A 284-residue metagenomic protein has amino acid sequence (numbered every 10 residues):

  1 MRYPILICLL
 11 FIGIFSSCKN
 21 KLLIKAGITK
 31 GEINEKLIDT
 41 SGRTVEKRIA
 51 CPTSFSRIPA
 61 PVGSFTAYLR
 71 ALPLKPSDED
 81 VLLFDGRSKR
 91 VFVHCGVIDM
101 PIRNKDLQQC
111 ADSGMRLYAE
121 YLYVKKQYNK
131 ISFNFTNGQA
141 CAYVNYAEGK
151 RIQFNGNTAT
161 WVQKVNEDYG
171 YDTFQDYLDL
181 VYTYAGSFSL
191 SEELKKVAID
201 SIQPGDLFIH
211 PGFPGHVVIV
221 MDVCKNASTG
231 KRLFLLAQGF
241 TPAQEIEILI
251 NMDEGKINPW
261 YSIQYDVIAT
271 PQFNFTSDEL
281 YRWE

Functional and structural regions predicted by a protein language model:
M1-A26: Bacterial Sec-dependent N-terminal signal peptides
N20-P101, Q108: Cationic-aromatic interfacial patches
R57, I102-C110, V197-D200, G212: Extracytoplasmic/periplasmic, Sec-exported soluble proteins
R103-K195: Extracellular-facing segments of soluble proteins and assemblies that are Gly/Ser/Thr-biased and enriched in aromatics
L107, A111, G205, G215-V218 (+1 more regions): Extracellular structured ligand-interaction cores
Y171-S228: ...with weaker cross-activation on analogous glycine-rich loops/strands in unrelated enzymes
R232-E284: Low-complexity, Gly/Ser/Thr/Pro-rich intrinsically disordered linker/tail segments
